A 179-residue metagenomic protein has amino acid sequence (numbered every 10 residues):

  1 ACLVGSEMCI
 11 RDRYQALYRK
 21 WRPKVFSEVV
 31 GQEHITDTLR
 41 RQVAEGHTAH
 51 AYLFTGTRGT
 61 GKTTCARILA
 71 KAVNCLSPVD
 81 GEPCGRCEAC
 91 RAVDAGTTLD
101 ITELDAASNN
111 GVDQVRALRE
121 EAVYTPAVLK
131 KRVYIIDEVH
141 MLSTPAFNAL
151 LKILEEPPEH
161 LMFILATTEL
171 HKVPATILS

Functional and structural regions predicted by a protein language model:
S6, R11-S179: P-loop/Walker A NTP-binding region and its immediately flanking N-terminal helices in P-loop NTPase folds
